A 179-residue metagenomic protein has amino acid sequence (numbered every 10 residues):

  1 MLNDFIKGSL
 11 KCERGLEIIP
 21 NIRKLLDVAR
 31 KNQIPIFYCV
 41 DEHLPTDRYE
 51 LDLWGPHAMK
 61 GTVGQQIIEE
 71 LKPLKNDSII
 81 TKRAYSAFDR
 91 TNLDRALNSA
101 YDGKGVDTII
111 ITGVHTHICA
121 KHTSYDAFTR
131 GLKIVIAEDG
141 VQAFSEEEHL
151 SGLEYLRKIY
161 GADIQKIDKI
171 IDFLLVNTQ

Functional and structural regions predicted by a protein language model:
M1, Y38-V40, E138: A cross-domain feature marking catalytic cores of carbohydrate-active enzymes and several ubiquitous metabolic/repair
L2-K7: Short acidic, Gly/Ser-rich segments with clustered Asp/Glu that frequently serve as metal-coordination loops in enzyme
S9-D41: A short alpha/beta connector and helix-capping loop motif
L10, E50-L51, T123-Y125: Short amphipathic alpha-helical segments
K24-N32, G55-Q179: Active-site-adjacent betaalpha module
P35-I36, D41-G55: Early exported N-terminus immediately downstream of N-terminal targeting peptides
